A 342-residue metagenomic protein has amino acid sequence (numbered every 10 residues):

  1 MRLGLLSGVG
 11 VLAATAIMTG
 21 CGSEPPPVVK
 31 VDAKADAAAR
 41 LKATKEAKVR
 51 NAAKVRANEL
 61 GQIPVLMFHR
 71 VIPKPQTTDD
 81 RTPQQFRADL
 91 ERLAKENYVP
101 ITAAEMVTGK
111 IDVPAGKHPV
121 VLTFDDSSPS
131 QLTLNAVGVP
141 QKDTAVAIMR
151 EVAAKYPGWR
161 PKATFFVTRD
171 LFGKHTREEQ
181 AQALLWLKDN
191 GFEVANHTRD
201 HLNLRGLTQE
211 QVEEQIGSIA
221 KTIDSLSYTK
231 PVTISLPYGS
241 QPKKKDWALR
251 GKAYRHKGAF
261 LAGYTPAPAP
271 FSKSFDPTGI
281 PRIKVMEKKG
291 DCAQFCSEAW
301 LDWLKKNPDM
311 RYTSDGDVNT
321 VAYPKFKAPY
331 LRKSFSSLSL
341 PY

Functional and structural regions predicted by a protein language model:
M1-P25: Secretory targeting and sorting signals
V28-L122, S128-A136, P140, G206-Y342: C-terminal active-site subregion of NodB/CE4 polysaccharide deacetylases
N58, V113, R150-R160, T176-A195 (+2 more regions): Acidic (Asp/Glu)-rich catalytic clusters
D89, T144-V152, Q180-A183, Q215 (+1 more regions): A general structural detector for well-ordered alpha-helical segments in enzyme core domains, enriched
P114-K117, L132-T144, K174-L184, D189: Aromatic- and acidic-residue-enriched segments that line the glycan-binding/catalytic groove of carbohydrate-active
T123, F166, A195: Generic enzyme active-site microenvironment
T133-A154, K162-F165: A short alpha/beta connector and helix-capping loop motif
A195-G206: Substrate-binding clefts and substrate-entry loops adjacent to catalytic sites of polymer-processing enzymes acting on
